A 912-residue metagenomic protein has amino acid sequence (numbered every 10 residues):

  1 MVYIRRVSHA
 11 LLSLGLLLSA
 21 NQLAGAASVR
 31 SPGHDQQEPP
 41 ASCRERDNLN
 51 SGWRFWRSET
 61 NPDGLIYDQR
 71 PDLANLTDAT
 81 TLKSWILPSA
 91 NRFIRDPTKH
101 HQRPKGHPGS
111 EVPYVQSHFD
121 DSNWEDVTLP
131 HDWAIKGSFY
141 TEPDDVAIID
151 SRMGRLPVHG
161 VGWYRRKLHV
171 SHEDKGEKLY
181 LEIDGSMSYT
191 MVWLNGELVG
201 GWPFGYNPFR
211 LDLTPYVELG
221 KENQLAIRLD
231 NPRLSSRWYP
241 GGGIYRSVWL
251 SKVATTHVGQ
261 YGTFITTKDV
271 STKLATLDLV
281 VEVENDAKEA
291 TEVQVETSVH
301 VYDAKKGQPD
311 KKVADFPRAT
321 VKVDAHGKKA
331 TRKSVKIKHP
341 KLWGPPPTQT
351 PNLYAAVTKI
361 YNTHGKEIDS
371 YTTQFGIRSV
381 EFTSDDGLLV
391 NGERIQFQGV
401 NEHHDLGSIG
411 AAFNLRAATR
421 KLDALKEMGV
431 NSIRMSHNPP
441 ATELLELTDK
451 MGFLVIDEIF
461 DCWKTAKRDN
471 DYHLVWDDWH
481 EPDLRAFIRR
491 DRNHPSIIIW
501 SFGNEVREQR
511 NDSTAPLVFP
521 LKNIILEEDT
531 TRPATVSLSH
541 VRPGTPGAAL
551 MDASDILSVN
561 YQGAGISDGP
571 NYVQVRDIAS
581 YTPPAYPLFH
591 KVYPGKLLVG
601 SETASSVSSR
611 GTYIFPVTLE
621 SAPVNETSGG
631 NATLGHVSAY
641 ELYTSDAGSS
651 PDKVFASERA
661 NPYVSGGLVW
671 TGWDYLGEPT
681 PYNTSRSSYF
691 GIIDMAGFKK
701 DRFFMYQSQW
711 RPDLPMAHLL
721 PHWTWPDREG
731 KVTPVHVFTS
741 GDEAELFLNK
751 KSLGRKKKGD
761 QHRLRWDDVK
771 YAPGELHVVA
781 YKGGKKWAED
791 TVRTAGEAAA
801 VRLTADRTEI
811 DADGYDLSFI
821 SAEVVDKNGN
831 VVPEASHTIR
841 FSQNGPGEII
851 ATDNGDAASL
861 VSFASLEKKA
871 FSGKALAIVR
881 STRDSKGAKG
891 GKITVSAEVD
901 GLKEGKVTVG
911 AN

Functional and structural regions predicted by a protein language model:
D35-P39, E45-D47, W56-T60, L87-R92 (+11 more regions): Accessory beta-strand-rich segments of carbohydrate-active enzymes
R95, K105, G109-Y114, T128-I183 (+9 more regions): Active-site-adjacent substrate/metal-binding segments within catalytic domains of carbohydrate-active enzymes
F119, A290-T297, P309, P346-A355 (+7 more regions): Short flexible loop/turn segments that cap and initiate beta-strands
L213-P215, K333-P346, W766-Y771, S865-G887: Short, hydrophobic beta-strand segments
E218-G220, V280-T383, W766-G774, K782 (+2 more regions): Extended acidic/polar, glycine-enriched regions that form or flank non-catalytic beta-rich accessory modules
L279-V283, V357-K359, V735-F738, V779 (+2 more regions): Beta-strand-rich structural segments
L422-L425, S432-R702, Y706, P712-P726: Substrate-binding/catalytic cleft of secreted carbohydrate-active enzymes, primarily glycoside hydrolases
S708-P734, S740-E743, W787, V792-F819 (+3 more regions): Short S/T/G/P-enriched beta-strand
